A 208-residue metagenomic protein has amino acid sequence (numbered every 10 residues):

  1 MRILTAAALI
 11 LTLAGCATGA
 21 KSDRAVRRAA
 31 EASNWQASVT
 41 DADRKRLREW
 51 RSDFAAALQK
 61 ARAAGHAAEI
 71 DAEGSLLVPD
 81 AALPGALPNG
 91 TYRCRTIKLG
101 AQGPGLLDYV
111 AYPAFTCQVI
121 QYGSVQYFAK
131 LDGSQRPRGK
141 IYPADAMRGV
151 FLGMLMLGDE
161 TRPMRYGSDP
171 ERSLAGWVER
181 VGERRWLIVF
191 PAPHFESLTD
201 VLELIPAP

Functional and structural regions predicted by a protein language model:
M1-A14: Sec-dependent bacterial lipoprotein signal peptides
C16, R28-Q36, G139-L157, L198-P208: A short, hydrophobic/aromatic-rich structural module that often spans a beta strand with its adjoining loop
A17-L87: Amphipathic/hydrophobic helical signal segments and adjacent flexible N-terminal regions that mediate secretion
A64, E69-G74, Y166-P208: Edge beta-strand at a domain terminus
P84-G149: Mid-length scaffold segments of soluble, non-membrane domains
Q102, S134-K140, L157-M164, P193-V201: Short, surface-exposed beta-strand/loop "edge" segments at domain boundaries and coil↔beta transitions
Q102-F115, F151-W177: An anionic, turn-rich surface loop/hairpin at beta-sheet edges that serves as a generic interaction/coordination patch
Y127-D132, L152-M154, L187-P193: Short beta-strand segments that buttress and anchor functional surface loops
